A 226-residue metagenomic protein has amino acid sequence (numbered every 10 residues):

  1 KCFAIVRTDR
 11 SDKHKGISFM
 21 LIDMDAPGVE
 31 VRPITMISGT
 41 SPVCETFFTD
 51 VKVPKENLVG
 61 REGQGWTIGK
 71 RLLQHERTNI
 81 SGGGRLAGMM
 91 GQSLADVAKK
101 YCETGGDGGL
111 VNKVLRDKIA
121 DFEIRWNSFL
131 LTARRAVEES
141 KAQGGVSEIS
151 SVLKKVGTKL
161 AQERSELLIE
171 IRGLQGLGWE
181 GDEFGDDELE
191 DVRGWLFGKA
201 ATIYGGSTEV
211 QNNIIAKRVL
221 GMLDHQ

Functional and structural regions predicted by a protein language model:
K1-I5, F19, V43, F47 (+5 more regions): Tryptophan-centric aromatic hotspots in well-structured domains and transmembrane helices
K1-R32: A short core secondary-structure module
R7-R10, D23, P27, T49 (+11 more regions): Short, well-ordered loop/turn and helix-capping segments at boundaries between secondary-structure elements and domains
K13-G16, G60, S207-T208: Short glycine/proline-enriched turns and hinge-like loops at secondary-structure junctions
V29-F129, A201, K217: Glycine-rich beta->alpha junctions and the first turn(s) of the following alpha-helix
W66-H75, I80-G84, R172-Q226: Glycine-rich phosphate/cofactor-binding loops in nucleotide/flavin-utilizing enzymes
C102-G106, L110-R116, N127-E183: C-terminal helix-coil-helix/basic helical segment that borders enzyme active sites and/or dimer interfaces and provides
